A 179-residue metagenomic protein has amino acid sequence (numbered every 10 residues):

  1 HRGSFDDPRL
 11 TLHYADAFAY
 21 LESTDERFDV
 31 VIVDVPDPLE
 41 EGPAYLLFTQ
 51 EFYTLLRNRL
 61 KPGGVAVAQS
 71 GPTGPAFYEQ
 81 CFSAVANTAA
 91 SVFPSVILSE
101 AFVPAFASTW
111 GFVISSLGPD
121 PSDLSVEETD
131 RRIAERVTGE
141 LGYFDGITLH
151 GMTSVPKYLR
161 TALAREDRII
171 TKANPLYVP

Functional and structural regions predicted by a protein language model:
H1-G63, A76-F82: The AdoMet/dcAdoMet-binding core of the Class I SAM-like
T11-H13, V67, I97: Hydrophobic/aromatic beta-strand patches that form the interior of the parallel beta-sheet core in alpha/beta enzyme
V31, P38, L60, P72 (+2 more regions): Solvent-exposed soluble domains appended to multi-pass membrane proteins
D37-P38, G71-P75, V103-A105: Short "lid" loop at the C-terminus of a central beta-strand within the Rossmann-like core of SAM-dependent
Y53-T54, Y78-F102, V113: Conserved Class I S-adenosyl-L-methionine
G63-S70: Conserved beta-strand signature within the Rossmann-like core of class I S-adenosyl-L-methionine
L98-P179: Soluble small-group transferase modules, centered on the S-adenosyl donor enzyme superfamily
